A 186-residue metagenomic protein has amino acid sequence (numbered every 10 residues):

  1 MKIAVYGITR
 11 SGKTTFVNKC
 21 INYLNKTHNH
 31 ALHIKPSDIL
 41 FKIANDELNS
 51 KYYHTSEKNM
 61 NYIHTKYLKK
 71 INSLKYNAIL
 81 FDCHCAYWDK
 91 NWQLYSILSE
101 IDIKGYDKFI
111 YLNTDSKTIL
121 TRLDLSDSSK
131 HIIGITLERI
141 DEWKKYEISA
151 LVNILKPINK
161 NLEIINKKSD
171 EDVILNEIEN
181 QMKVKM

Functional and structural regions predicted by a protein language model:
V5: Hydrophobic anchor at the beta1->P-loop junction of P-loop NTPases
R10: Walker A (P-loop) phosphate-binding loop of P-loop NTPases
T14: Walker A/P-loop
N18-T65: Conserved substrate/cofactor phosphate-moiety recognition/catalytic segment in nucleotide-dependent phosphotransferases
L48-D89: Conserved nucleotide-sensing/catalytic segment adjacent to the nucleotide-binding pocket in NTP-handling enzymes
E57-M60, I133-K145: A short acidic, glycine-rich active-site loop that binds or catalyzes chemistry on phosphate/adenosine moieties
C83-D127: ATP-dependent NMP and nucleoside kinases share a basic, alpha-helical "lid"
I148-M186: NTP-dependent small-molecule kinase module
